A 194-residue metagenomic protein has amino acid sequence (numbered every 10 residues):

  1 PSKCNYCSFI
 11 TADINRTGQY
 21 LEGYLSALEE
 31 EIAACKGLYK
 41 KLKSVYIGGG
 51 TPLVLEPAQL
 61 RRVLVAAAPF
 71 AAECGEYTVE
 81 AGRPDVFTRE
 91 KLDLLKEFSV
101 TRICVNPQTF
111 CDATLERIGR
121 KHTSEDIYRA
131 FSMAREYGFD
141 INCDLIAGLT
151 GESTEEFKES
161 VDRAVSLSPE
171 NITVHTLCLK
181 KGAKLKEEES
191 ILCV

Functional and structural regions predicted by a protein language model:
P1-T11: Local cysteine-cluster metal-coordination motifs and their immediate loop/turn environment, predominantly Fe-S cluster
T11-L38, L42-V194: Conserved non-cysteine loop/helix-boundary elements of the Radical SAM core domain that shape
